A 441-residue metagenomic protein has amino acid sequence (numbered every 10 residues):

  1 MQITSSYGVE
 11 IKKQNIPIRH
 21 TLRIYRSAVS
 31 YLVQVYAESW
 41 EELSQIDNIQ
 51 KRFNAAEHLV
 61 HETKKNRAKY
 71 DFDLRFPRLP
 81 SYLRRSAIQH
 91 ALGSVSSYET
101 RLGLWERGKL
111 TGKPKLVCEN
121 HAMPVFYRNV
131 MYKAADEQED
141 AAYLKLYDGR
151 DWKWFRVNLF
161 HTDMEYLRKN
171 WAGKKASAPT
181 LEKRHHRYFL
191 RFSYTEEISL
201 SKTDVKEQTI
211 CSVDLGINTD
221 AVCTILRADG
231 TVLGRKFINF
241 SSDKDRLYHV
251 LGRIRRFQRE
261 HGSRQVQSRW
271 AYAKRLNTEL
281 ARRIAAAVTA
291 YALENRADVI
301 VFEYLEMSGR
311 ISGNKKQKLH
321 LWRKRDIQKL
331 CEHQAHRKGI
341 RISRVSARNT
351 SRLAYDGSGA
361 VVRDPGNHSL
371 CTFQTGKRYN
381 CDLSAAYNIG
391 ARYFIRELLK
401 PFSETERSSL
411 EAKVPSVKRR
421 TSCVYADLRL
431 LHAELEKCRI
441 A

Functional and structural regions predicted by a protein language model:
M1-A441: Nucleic-acid substrate recognition interfaces
